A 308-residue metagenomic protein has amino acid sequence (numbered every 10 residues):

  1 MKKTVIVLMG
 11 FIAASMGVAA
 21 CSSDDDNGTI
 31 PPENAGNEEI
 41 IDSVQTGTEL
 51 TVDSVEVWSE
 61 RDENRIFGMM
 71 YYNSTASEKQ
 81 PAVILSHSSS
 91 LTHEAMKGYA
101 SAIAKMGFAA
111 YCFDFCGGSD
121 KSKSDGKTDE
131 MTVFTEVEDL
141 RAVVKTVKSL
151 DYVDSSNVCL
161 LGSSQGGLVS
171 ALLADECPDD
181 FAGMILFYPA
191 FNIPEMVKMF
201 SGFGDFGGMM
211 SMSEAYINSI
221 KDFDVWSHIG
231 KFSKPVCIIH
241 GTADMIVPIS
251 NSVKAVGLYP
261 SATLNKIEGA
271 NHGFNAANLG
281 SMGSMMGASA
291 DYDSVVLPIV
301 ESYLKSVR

Functional and structural regions predicted by a protein language model:
G36-S77: N-terminal cap/lid segment of alpha/beta-hydrolase-fold proteins
Q80, H87-L91, T242: Active-site glycine-rich loops that stabilize anionic/oxyanionic intermediates across multiple enzyme folds
S89-S101, S250: The serine-hydrolase catalytic nucleophile loop
A95, D129-D151: Alpha/beta-hydrolase active-site loop
I103-K123: Conserved alpha/beta-hydrolase
L172-N218: Hydrolase active-site cap/lid region
F232, I238-H240, D244: Short beta-strand/loop motif that positions the catalytic acidic residue of the alpha/beta-hydrolase fold
K234, P248-G257: Short alpha-helix in the alpha/beta-hydrolase fold that links the catalytic acid
